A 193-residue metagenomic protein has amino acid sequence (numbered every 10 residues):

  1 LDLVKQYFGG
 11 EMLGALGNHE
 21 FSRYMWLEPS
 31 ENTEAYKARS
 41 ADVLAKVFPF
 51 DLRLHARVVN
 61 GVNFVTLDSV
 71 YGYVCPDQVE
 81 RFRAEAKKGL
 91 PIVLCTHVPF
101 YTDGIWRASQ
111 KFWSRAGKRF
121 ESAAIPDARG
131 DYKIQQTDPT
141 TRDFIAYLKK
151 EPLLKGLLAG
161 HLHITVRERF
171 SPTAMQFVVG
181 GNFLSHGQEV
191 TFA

Functional and structural regions predicted by a protein language model:
L1-P91, R115-E121, K150-L153, R167-F192: Extended active-site neighborhood of metal-dependent phosphoesterases/phosphodiesterases
G17-N18, H97, G160-H161: Active-site glycine-centered loops adjacent to acidic/histidine catalytic or metal-binding residues that shape
Y71-Y73, P99-D103, I164: Short, catalytically relevant binding-site loops at active-site mouths
P91-L153: Active-site-proximal segments of metal-dependent phosphoesterases and phosphodiesterases across multiple
